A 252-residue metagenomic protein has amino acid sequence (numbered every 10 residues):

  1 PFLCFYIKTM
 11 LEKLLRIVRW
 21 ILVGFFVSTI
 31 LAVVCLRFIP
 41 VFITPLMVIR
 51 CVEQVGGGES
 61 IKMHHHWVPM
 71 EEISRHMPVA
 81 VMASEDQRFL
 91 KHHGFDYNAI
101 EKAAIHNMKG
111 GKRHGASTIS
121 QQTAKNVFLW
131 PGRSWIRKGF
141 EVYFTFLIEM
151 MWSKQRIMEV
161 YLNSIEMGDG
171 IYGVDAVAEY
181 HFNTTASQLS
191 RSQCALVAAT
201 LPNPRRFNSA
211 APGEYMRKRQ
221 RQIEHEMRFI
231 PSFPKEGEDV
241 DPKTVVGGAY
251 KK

Functional and structural regions predicted by a protein language model:
P1-T9: Short, Lys/Arg-enriched N-terminal segments with co-localized hydrophobic residues within the first ~10-30 amino acids
M10-K252: Juxtamembrane regions of bacterial inner-membrane/periplasmic proteins, predominantly the peptidoglycan biogenesis
